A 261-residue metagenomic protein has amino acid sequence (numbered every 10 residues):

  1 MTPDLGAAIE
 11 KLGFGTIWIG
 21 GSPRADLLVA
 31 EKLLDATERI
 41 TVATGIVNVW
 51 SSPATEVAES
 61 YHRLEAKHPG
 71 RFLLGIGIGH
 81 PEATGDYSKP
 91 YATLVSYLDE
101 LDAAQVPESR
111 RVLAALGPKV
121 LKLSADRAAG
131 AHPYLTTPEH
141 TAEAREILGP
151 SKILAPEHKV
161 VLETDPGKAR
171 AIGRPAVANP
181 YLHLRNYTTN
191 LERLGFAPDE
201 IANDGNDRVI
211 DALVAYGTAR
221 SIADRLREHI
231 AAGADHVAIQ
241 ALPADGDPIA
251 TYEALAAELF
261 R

Functional and structural regions predicted by a protein language model:
M1-R261: Active-site-adjacent structural elements that line small-molecule/cofactor binding pockets in enzymes
